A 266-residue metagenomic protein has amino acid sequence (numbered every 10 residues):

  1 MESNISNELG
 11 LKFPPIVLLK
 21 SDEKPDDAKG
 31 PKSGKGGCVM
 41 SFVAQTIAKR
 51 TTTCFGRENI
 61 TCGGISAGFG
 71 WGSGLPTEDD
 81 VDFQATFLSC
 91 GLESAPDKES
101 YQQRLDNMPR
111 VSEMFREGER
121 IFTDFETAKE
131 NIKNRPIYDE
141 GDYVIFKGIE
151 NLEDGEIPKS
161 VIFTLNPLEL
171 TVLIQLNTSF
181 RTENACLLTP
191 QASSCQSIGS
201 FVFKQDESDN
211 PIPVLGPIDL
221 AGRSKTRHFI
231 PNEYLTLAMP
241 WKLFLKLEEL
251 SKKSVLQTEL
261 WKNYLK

Functional and structural regions predicted by a protein language model:
E2-K266: Acidic, serine/proline-rich low-complexity intrinsically disordered regions
